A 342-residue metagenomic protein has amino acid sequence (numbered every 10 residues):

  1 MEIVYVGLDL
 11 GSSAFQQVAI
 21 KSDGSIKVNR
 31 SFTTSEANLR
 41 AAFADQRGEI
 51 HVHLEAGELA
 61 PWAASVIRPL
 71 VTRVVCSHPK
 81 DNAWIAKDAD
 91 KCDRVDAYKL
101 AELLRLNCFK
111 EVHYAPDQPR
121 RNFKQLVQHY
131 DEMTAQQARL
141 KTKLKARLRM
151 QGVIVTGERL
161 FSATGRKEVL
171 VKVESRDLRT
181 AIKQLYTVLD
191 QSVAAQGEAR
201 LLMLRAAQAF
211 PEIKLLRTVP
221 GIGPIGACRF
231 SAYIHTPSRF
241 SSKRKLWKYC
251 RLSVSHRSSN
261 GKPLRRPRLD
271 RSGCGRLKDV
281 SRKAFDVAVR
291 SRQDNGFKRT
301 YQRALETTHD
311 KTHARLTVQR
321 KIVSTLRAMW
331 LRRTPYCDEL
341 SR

Functional and structural regions predicted by a protein language model:
M1-V4, S25, R30, E339-R342: Intrinsically disordered, low-complexity and often Lys/Arg-enriched segments
E2-K21, L100: Gly/Thr-rich phosphate-binding beta-strand-loop-beta motif of the actin/hexokinase/Hsp70
T34-H51: Short, basic/hydrophobic alpha-helical segments
E49-G57, L100: Acidic beta-strand-to-loop metal/phosphate-binding motif
V75-A115, Q125, K167-L170, K262-S272: Short alpha-helix plus adjacent loop in nuclease-associated cores
Q128-L215: Glycine-rich, often acidic, oxyanion-interacting loops/wings at catalytic, nucleic-acid, or phospho-protein interfaces
L215-T218, P224-I225, R229-K311: Phosphate-backbone recognition surface of nucleic-acid-processing proteins
G261, Y301-R342: Low-complexity, acidic/Ser/Thr- and charged residue-rich accessory regions of DNA metabolism proteins
